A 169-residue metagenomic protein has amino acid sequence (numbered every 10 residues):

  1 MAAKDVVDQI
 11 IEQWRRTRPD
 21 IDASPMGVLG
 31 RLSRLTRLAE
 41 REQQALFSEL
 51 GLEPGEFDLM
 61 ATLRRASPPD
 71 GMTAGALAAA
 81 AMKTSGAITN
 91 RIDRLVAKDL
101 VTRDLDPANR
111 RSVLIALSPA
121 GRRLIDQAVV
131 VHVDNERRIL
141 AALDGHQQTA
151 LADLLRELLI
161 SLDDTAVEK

Functional and structural regions predicted by a protein language model:
M1-D20, H146-K169: C-terminal regulatory/oligomerization modules of transcriptional regulators
A2, D8, E49-L50, P54-F57 (+3 more regions): Anionic, Ser/Thr-rich low-complexity intrinsically disordered regions
V6, S24, V28-R31, L35-Q43 (+2 more regions): C-terminal ligand-sensing/allosteric alpha-helical core of TetR-family HTH transcriptional regulators
E12-R16, S48, A79, A97: Short polybasic/polar patches that bind polyanions
I21, L52-P54, L117, L143: Alpha-helical hairpin
A23, S33, R37-T84, A166-K169: N-terminal helix-turn-helix DNA-binding core of bacterial DNA-binding proteins
D93-D153: Charged, amphipathic alpha-helical coiled-coil/dimerization segments
